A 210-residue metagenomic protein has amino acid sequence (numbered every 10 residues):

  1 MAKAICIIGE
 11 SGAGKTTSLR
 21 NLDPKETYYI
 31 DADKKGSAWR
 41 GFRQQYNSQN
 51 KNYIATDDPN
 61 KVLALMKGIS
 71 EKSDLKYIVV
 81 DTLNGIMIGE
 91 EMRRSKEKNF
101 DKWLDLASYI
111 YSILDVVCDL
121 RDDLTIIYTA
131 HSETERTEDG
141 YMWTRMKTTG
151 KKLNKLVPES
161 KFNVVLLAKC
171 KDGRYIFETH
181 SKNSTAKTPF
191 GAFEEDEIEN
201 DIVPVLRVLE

Functional and structural regions predicted by a protein language model:
M1-S73, Y77-I78, G85: Conserved P-loop
K3-I5, F42-I54, G173-E210: P-loop/Walker A phosphate-binding loop and immediately adjacent motor/lid segment at beta-alpha junctions
T17, W39, G89-E90, T137-D139 (+1 more regions): Short glycine-/acidic-enriched loop or helix-start segments at secondary-structure transitions that form or flank
S18-D23, V117-R121, L209: Alpha-helix C-terminal capping segments
L63-M66, L114, L206: A generic alpha-helix structural signal
S73, D122, S160: Structured loop/turn residues at beta-strand edges in well-structured enzyme cores
Y77-L156: P-loop NTPase motor core
I126-I198: Phosphate-binding/switch region of NTP-binding enzymes
